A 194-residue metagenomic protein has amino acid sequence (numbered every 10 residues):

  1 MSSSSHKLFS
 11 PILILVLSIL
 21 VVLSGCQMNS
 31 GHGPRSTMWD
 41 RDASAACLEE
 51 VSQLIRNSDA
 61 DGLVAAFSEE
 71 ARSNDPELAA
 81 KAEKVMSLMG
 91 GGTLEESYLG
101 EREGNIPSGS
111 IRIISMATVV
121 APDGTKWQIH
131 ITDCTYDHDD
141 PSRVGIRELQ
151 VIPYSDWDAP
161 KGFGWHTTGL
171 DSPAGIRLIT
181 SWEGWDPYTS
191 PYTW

Functional and structural regions predicted by a protein language model:
S2-L13: Bacterial N-terminal signal peptides that target proteins for export
I14-V22: Bacterial N-terminal signal peptides
G25-N57, A65: Short, low-complexity N-terminal intrinsically disordered segments enriched in polar/charged residues
M38-W39, V64-G124: Short solvent-exposed beta->alpha transition segments
E103-W194: Exposed beta-sheet edge and beta->alpha loop/turn motif
